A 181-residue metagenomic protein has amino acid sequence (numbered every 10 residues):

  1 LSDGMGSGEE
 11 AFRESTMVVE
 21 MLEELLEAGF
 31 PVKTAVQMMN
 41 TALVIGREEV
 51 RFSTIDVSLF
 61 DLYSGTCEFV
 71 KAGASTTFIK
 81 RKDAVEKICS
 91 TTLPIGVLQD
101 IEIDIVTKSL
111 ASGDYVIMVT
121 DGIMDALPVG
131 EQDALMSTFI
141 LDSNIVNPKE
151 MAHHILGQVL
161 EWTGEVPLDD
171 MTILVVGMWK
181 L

Functional and structural regions predicted by a protein language model:
L1-S2, L174-V176: Short, well-ordered beta-strand elements
S2, V70, I88-T91: Short amphipathic beta-strand/extended segments with alternating polar/hydrophobic composition
G4-A28, D114-V166: Active-site-proximal, acidic helix/loop segment immediately C-terminal to a metal-coordinating Asp/Glu
M5-G6, A74-T77, A84-E86, M124-D125: Short, surface-exposed beta-strand-loop junctions and turns on beta-sheet-rich folds
E9-F12, I79-K82, V97-E102, P128-G130: A short, polar/proline- and glycine-enriched secondary-structure boundary/capping micro-motif
A11-K82, L156, L160-D169, V176: Catalytic core of PPM/PP2C metal-dependent serine/threonine phosphatase domains
S53-I55, I88-V129, G164-L168: Acidic loop->beta-strand submotif enriched in PP2C/PPM serine/threonine phosphatases
K180-L181: Intrinsically disordered or compositionally simple regulatory linkers and C-terminal tails in signal-transduction
